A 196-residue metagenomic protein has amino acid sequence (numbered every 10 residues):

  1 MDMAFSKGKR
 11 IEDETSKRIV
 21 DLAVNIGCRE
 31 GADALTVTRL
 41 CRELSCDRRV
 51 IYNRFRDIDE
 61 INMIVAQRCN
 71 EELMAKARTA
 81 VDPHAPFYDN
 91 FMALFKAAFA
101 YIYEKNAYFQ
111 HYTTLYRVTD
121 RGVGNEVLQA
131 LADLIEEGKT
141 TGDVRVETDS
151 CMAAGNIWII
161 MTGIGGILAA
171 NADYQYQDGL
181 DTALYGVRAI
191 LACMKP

Functional and structural regions predicted by a protein language model:
M1-A4, D133-T141, A170, Y174-P196: C-terminal peripheral helix-coil segments that are non-catalytic and often amphipathic
M1-E14: N-terminal intrinsically disordered/low-complexity leader segments
T15-R18, L22, I26-E60, I64: Helix-turn-helix
T36, F109-T113, E147, Y176: Short, hydrophobic secondary-structure boundary micro-motifs
I64, R68, A75-E104, A154-I157: Hydrophobic alpha-helical connector segments
M74, Y116-D143, C151-I159, G166 (+1 more regions): Amphipathic alpha-helical packing segments from all-alpha helical-bundle domains
K96-D120, G166-A170: Amphipathic alpha-helical segments used for helix-helix packing
F99, T148-A170, D178-I190: Hydrophobic alpha-helical segments that form the core of small-molecule binding pockets and/or dimer interfaces
